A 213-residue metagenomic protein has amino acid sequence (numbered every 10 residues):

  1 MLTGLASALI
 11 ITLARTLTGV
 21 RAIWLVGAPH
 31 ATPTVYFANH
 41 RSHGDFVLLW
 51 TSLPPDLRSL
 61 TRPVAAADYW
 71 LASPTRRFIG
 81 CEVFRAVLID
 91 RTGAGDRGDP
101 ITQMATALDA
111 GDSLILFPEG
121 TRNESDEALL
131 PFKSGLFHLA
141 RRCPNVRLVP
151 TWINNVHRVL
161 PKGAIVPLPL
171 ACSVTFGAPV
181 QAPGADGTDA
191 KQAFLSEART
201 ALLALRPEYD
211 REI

Functional and structural regions predicted by a protein language model:
M1-G19, A72-F84, I165-P169: Alpha-helical membrane-targeting segments
L2-T3, L9-S42: Helix-to-loop junction immediately C-terminal to a conserved catalytic motif
V20, S59-T61, F84, D112 (+1 more regions): A structural micro-motif
H30-G93: Catalytic core of membrane glycerolipid acyltransferases/transacylases, capturing the structured, soluble-facing
D68, E119-T121, W152-I153: Histidine-centered beta-alpha loop that forms part of the nucleotide-sugar donor binding/catalytic region in diverse
F78, S113, E124-T188: A cross-family acyltransferase "interaction/gating" segment
V87-E127, P131: Internal catalytic-core helix/loop-beta-alpha segment that presents or stabilizes conserved functional determinants
I101-T102, T106, C172-T200, Y209: A charged, well-structured terminal subsegment
